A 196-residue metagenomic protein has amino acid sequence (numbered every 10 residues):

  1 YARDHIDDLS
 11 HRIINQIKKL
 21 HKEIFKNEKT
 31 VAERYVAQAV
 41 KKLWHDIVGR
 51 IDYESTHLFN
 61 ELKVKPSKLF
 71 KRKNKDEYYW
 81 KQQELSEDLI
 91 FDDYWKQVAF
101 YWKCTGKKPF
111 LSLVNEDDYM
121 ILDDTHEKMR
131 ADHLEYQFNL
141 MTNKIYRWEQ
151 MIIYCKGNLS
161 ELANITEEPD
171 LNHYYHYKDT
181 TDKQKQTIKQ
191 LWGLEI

Functional and structural regions predicted by a protein language model:
Y1-I51, S55, T180, K185 (+1 more regions): Metal-dependent nuclease catalytic cores that hydrolyze phosphodiester bonds in DNA/RNA, characterized by
E23-E28, S55-F59, W102-F110: Secondary-structure boundary elements
V36-Q38, L62-V64, L113: Short, structured patches in soluble enzyme cores that scaffold and shape functional sites
A39, P66-K68, D117-D118: Short, catalytically relevant binding-site loops at active-site mouths
D46-V48, D93-F100: Short, well-structured alpha-helical interface segments that form or flank functional binding sites
G49-E84, Y101: Conserved catalytic cores of phosphodiester-cleaving nucleases, focusing on short active-site segments
D76, D88-D92, F100-I196: Metal-dependent nuclease catalytic regions and adjoining charged, substrate-binding loops involved in nucleic-acid end
K81-W95: A short acidic, glycine-rich active-site loop that binds or catalyzes chemistry on phosphate/adenosine moieties
